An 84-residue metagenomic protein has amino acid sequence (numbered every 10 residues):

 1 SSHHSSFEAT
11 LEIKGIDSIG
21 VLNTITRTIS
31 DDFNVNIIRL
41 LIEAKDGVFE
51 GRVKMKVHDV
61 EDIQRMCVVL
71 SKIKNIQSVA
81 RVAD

Functional and structural regions predicted by a protein language model:
S1-D84: A conserved regulatory-domain signal marking ACT and ACT-like small-molecule sensing domains and adjacent regulatory
